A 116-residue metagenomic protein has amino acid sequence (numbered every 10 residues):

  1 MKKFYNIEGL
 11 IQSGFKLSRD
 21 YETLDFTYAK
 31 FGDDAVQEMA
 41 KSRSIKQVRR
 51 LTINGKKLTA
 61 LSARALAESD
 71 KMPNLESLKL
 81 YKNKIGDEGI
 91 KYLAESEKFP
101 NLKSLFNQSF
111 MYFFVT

Functional and structural regions predicted by a protein language model:
M1-L51: N-terminal segments that cap or nucleate solenoid repeat domains
K2, L24, A29, E97 (+2 more regions): Short non-domain terminal segments
K3-G9, A29-Q37, K56-R64, N83-K91 (+1 more regions): Short, solvent-exposed loop/turn at the beta-strand->alpha-helix junction within individual leucine-rich repeat
S18, I90-L93: Intrinsically disordered, low-complexity, compositionally biased regions/tails
R19, R43-K46, D70-P73, E97-P100: Inter-repeat linker/turn residues at the boundaries of leucine-rich repeats
E22-F26, V48-I53, L75-L80, L102-Q108: Conserved hydrophobic beta-strand positions in leucine-rich repeat
A40-K41, A67, A94: Ankyrin-repeat helical core positions
R64-L75, K79-K84: Charged low-complexity stretches with an acidic bias
